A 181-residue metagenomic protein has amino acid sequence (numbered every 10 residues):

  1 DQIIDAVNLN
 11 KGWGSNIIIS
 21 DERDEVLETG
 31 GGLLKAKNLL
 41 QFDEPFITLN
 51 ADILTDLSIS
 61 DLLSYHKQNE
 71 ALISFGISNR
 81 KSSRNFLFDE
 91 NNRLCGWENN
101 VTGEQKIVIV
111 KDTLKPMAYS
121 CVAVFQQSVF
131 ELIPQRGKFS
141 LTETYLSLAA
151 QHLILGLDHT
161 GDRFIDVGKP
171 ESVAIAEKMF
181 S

Functional and structural regions predicted by a protein language model:
D1, E25, R84, E131 (+1 more regions): Glycine-centered loop/turn positions within well-structured domains that cap or flank conserved ligand/cofactor-binding
D1-I4, S82-N85, Q105: A short beta-to-alpha transition loop/helix N-cap that caps and shapes the active-site region
D1-N50, D61, Q135-R136, F180: Conserved N-terminal catalytic core of the sugar/cofactor nucleotidyltransferase
G14-I17, E70, Q151-L153: A generic structural signal for alpha->beta connector loops
I19-S20, I73, G156: Generic preference for hydrophobic
F46-I47, L54, S60-K67, R80-K81 (+1 more regions): Catalytic-core segments of class I nucleotidyltransferases/pyrophosphorylases that form NMP-activated intermediates
N69-N79, R84: A short, conserved acidic/glycine-rich loop-to-beta-strand motif that forms the donor nucleotide-sugar/metal
